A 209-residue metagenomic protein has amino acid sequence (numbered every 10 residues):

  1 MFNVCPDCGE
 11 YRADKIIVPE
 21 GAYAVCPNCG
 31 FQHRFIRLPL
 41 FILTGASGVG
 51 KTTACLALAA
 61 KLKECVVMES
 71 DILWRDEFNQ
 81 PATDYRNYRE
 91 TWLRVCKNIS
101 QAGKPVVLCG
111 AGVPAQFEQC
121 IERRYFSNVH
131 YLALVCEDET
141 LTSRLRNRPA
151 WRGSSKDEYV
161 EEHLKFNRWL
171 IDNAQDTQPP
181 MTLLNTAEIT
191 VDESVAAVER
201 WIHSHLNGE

Functional and structural regions predicted by a protein language model:
C5-C8, C26-C29: Short cysteine-rich clusters marking metal-coordination/redox-active sites
L43: Hydrophobic anchor at the beta1->P-loop junction of P-loop NTPases
G48: Walker A (P-loop) phosphate-binding loop of P-loop NTPases
K51: Conserved lysine of the Walker
C55-K97: Conserved substrate/cofactor phosphate-moiety recognition/catalytic segment in nucleotide-dependent phosphotransferases
N87-V129: Glycine-rich phosphate-binding loop used to anchor ATP phosphates in small-molecule kinases, encompassing both
Y125-N147, L184: Conserved phosphate-donor/acceptor-positioning beta-strand/loop module used by diverse small-molecule
W151-A197, E209: Small-molecule kinase domains that catalyze NTP-dependent phosphoryl transfer to phosphate-bearing small molecules
